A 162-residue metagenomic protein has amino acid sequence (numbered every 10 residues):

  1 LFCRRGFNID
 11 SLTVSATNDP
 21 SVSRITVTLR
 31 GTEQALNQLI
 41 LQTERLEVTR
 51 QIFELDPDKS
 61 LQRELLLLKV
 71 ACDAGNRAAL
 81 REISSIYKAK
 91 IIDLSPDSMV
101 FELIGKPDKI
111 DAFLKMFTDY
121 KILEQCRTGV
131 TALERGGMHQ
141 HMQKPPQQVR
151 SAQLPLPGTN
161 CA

Functional and structural regions predicted by a protein language model:
L1-S23, T28-A162: Long, contiguous binding/interaction regions
